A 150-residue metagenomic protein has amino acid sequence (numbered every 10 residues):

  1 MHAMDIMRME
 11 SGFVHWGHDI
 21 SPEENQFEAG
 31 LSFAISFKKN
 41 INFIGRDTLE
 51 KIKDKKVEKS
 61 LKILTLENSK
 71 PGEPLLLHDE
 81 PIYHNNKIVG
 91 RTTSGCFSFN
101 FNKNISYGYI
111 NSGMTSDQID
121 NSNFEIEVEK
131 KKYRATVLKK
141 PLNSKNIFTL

Functional and structural regions predicted by a protein language model:
M1-L150: Conserved, structured C-terminal
